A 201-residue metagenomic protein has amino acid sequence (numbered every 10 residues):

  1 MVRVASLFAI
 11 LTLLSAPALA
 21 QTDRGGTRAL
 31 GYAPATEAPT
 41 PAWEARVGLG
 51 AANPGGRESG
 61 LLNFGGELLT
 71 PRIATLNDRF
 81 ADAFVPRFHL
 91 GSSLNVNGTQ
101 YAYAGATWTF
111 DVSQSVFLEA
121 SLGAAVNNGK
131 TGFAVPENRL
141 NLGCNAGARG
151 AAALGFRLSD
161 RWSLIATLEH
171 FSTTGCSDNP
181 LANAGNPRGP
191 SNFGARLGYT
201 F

Functional and structural regions predicted by a protein language model:
M1-A38: Cleavable N-terminal export/targeting peptides
E44-N53, A81-N95, F171: Transmembrane beta-strand segments that form the barrel wall of outer-membrane beta-barrel proteins
A45-L49, F88-S92, L118-L122, G150-L154 (+2 more regions): Membrane-embedded beta-strand positions of outer-membrane beta-barrel proteins
A52-L62, S92-Y103, V112-Q114, P187-R188: Solvent-exposed loop/turn segments connecting transmembrane beta-strands in outer-membrane beta-barrel proteins
L62-G66, R188-F201: Outer-membrane beta-barrel "beta-signal"
L68-R72, W108-F110, F156, Y199-F201: Residue-level signature of outer-membrane beta-barrel architecture
I73-R79, Q114-L118, F156, R161-L164: Repeated loop/turn-to-beta-strand initiation elements of outer-membrane beta-barrel proteins
E119-A151, G155: Outer-membrane beta-barrel translocator/channel fold
